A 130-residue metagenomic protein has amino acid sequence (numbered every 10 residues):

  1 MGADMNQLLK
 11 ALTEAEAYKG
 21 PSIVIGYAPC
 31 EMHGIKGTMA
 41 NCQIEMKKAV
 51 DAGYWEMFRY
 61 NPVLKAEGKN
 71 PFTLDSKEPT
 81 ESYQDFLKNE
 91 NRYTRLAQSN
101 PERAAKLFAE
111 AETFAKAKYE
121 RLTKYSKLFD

Functional and structural regions predicted by a protein language model:
M1-E78: Glycine-rich ThDP/TPP pyrophosphate-binding loop and its adjacent helix/strand module within ThDP-dependent enzymes
A11-A15, K65-D130: Metallocofactor- and cofactor-centric catalytic cores in central/energy metabolism, strongly enriched
